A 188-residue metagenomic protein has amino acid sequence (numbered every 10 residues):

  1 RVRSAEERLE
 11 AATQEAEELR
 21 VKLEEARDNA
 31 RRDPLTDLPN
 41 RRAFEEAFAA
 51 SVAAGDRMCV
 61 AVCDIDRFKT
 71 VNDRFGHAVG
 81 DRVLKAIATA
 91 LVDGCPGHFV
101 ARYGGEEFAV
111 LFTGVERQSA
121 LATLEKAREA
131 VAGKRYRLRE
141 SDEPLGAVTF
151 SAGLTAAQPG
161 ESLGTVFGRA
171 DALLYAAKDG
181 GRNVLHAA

Functional and structural regions predicted by a protein language model:
R1-P34, R41-C59, V92, F99: Signal-transducing coiled-coil linker helices
D28-E46, C63-H77, K85: Conserved nucleotide-binding and Mg2+-coordinating catalytic segments in signaling enzymes
F68, I87, Y103, F108 (+1 more regions): Hydrophobic framework residues that shape the active-site pocket of cyclic nucleotide turnover catalytic cores
V79-F99, E107, V131: Active-site-proximal alpha-helical element of nucleotidyl cyclase-like catalytic domains and analogous helices
V83, V110-A130: Short helix/loop segment flanking the catalytic signature motif in cyclic-nucleotide metabolism enzymes
F99-R102, L111: A short pre-motif secondary-structure segment
L121, E125, T155-A188: Catalytic-core segments of nucleotide cyclases and related cyclic-nucleotide turnover enzymes
V131-F150: Catalytic core regions of nucleotide second-messenger enzymes
